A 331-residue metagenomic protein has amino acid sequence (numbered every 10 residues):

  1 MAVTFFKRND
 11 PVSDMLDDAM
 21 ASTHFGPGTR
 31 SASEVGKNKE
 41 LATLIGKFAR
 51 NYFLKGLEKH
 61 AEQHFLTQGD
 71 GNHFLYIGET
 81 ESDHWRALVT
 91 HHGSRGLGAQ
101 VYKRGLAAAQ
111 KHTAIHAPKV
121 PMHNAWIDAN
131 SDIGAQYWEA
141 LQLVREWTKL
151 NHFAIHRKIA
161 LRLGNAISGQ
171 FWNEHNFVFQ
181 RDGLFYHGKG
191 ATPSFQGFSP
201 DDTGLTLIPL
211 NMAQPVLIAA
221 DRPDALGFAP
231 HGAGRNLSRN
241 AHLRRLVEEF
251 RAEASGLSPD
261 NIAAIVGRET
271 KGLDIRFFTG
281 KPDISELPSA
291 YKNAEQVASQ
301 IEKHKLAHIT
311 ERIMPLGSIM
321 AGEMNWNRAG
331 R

Functional and structural regions predicted by a protein language model:
M1-R331: Domain-length cofactor-binding catalytic modules of enzymes
